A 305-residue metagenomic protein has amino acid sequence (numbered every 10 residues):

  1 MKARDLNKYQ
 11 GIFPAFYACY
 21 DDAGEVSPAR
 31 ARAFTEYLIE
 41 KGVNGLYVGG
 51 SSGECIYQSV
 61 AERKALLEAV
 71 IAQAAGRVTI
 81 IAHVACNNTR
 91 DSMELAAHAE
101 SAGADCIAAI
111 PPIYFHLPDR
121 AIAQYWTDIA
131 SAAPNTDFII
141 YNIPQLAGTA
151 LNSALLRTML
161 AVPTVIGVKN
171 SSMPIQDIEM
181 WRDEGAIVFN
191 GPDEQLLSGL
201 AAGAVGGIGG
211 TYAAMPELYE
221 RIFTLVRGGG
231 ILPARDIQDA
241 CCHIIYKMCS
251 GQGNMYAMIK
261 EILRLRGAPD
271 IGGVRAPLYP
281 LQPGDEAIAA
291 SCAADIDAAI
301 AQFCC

Functional and structural regions predicted by a protein language model:
K2-G148, L263: Active-site beta->alpha loop and helix N-cap motifs at the rims of alpha/beta catalytic domains
K8-Y17, Y37, K41-G42, G203-A204 (+1 more regions): C-terminal alpha-helical cap/extension of soluble enzyme domains
P14, S27, V48, S52-I56 (+7 more regions): Short, flexible micro-motifs
I56-Y57, D91, L117, D177 (+3 more regions): Short secondary-structure boundary/hinge segments and terminal tails
Q58-A61, D119-I122, W181, A201-A202 (+2 more regions): Short secondary-structure transition/capping segments
A132-T136, P144-C242, M248, Q252: Catalytic alpha/beta core domains of metabolic enzymes, predominantly
